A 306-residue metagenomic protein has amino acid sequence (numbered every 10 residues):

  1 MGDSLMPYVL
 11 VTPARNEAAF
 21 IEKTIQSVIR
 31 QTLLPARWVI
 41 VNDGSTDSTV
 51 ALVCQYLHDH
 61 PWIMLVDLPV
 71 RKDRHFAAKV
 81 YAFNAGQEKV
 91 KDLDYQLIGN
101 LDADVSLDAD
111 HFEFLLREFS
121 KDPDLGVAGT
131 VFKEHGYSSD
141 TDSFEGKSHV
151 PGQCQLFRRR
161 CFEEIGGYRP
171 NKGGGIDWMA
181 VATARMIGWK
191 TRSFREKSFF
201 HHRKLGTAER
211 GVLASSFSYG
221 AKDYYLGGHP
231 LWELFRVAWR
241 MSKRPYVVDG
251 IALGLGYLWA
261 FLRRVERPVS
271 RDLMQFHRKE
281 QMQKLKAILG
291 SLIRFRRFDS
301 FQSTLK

Functional and structural regions predicted by a protein language model:
Q26-P35: Short, acidic, metal-binding catalytic loop of nucleotide-sugar glycosyltransferases
N42-A51, V70, V105: A conserved acidic beta->alpha catalytic loop
V50, C54-L93: Conserved donor nucleotide-binding strand/loop of the catalytic core
D94-S106: Short beta-strand-to-loop acidic/aromatic patch adjacent to the donor-nucleotide binding site
S106-D142: Conserved donor NDP-sugar-binding/catalytic core segment of glycosyltransferases
P151-G166: Conserved nucleotide-sugar donor-binding and metal-coordinating catalytic region shared by glycosyltransferases
G173-A180: Acidic donor-binding loop at a coil-to-helix junction in glycosyltransferase catalytic cores that engages
S215-K306: Non-catalytic, C-terminal membrane-associated alpha-helical segments of glycosyltransferases
